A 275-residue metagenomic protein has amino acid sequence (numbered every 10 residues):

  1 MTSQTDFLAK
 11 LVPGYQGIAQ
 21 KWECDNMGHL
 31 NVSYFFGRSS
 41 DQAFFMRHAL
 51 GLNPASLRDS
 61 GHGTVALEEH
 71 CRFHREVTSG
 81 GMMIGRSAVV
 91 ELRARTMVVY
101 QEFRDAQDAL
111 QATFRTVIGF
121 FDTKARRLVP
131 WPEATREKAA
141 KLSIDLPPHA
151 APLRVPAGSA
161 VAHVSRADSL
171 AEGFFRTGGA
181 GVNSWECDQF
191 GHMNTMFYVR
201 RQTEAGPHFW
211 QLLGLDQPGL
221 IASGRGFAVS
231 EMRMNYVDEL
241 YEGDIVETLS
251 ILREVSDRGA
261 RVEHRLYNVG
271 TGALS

Functional and structural regions predicted by a protein language model:
T2-E68, R115, G119-E231: Hot-dog-fold acyl-thioester-processing enzymes
T2-Y15, R72-I84, V89-H163, Y236 (+2 more regions): HotDog/MaoC-like acyl-thioester-processing domains
